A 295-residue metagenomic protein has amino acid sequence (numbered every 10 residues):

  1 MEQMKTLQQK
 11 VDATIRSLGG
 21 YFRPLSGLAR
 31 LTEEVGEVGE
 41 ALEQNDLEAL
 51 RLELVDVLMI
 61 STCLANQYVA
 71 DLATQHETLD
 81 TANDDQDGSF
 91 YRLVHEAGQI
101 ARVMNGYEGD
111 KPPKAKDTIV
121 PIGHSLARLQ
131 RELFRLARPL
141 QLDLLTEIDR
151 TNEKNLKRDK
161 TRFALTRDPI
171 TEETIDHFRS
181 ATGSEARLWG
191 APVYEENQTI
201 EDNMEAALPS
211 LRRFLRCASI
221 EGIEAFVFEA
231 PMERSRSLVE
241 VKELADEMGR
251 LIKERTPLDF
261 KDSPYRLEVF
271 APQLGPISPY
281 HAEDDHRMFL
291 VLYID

Functional and structural regions predicted by a protein language model:
M1-E185, F289: Flexible "arm" and connector segments at domain edges
M4, L31, N83-Q86, F90-L93 (+5 more regions): Intrinsic-disorder-associated interaction segments
S17, A82, Y107-D110, A181-S184 (+3 more regions): Surface-exposed polar/charged interaction patches
L31, V38, L93, I100 (+6 more regions): Hydrophobic beta-strand residues in large extracellular and virion-surface proteins
G39, A101, Q130, F134 (+6 more regions): Residue-level detector of alpha-helical secondary structure
K116, S184-Q198, R213-D246: Short glycine-rich, basic-tinged beta-strand/loop micro-motifs
R234-I277: Acidic, low-complexity, intrinsically disordered interaction modules
Y265-D295: C-terminal edge-of-domain segments
